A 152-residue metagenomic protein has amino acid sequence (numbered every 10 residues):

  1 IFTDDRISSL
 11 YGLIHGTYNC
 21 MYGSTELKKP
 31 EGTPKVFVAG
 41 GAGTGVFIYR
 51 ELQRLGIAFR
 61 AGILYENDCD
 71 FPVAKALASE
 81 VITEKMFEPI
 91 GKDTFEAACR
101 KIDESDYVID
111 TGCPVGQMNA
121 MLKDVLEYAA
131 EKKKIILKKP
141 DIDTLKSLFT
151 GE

Functional and structural regions predicted by a protein language model:
I1-F2: Short acidic-hydrophobic catalytic motif
L10-A97, Y107-G112, G116-A120, K134-E152: ABC ATPase nucleotide-binding domains
I102-D103: A short, aliphatic-rich alpha-helical micro-motif
M121-K133: Glycosyltransferases and closely related glycan-assembly transferases that use nucleotide-activated donors
